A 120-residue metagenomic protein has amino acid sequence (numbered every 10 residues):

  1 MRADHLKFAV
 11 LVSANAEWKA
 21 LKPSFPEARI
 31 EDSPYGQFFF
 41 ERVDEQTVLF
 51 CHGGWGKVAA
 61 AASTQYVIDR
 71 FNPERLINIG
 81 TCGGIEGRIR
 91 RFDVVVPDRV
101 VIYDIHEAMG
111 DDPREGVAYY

Functional and structural regions predicted by a protein language model:
R2-F71: N-terminal short beta-loop-beta anion/metal-coordinating cradle
E17-K19, G83-E86: Short, active-site-adjacent cap segments at secondary-structure transitions
A28-D32, I68-N72, V95-D98, P113-V117: Short, low-complexity, polar/charged sequence segments that are solvent-exposed and flexible
K57-V58, G84-R88: Short, electropositive, low-hydrophobicity segments enriched in small/polar residues
R75-I77: Structural motif
E86-Y120: Mid-sequence, gly/pro-rich, charge-dense loop/helix-turn segments that line enzyme active sites
